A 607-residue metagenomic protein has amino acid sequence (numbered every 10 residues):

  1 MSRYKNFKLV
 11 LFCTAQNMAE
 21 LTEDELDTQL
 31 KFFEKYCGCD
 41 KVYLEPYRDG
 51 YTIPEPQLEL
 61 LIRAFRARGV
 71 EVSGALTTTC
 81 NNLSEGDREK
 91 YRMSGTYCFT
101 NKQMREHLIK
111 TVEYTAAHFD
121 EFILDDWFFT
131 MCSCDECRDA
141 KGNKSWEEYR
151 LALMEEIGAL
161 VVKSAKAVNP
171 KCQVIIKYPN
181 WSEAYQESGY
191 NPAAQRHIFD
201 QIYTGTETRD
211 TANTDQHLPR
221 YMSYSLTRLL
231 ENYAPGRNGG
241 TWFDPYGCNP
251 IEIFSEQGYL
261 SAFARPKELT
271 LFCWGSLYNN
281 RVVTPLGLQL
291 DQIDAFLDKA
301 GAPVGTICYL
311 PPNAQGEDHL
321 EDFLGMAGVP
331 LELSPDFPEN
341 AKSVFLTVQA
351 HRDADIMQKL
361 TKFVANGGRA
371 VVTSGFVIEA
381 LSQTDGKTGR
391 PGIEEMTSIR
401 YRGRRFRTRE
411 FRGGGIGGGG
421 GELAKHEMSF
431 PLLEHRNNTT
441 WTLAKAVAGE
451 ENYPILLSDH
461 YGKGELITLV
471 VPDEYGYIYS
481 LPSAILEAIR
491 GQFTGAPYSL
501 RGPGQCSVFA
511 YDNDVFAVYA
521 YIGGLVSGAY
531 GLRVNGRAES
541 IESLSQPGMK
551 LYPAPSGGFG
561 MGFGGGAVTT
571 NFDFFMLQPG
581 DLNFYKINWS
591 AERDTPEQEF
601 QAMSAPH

Functional and structural regions predicted by a protein language model:
S2, Q29-Y36, E55-G69, A116 (+3 more regions): Acidic (Asp/Glu)-rich catalytic clusters
N6-L26, E59-D120, C132-S133, E156-A159: Active-site-adjacent "subsite" loops/lids of carbohydrate-active enzymes
F12-E20, Y43-T52, K90-H107, G142-E155 (+6 more regions): The substrate-binding groove and active-site-proximal loops of carbohydrate-active enzymes, especially glycoside
M18-Y36, N101-T115, A184-Q195, S223 (+1 more regions): Short, acidic/polar
L21-K31, E321-A341, V348-H351: A short, well-structured beta->alpha microelement
D40, E45, E85, D120 (+10 more regions): Hydrophobic targeting/anchoring helices
P46-S84, N143-V168, H351: Aromatic-lined substrate-binding rim segments of carbohydrate-active enzymes
L331, P335, V348-H607: A conserved amphipathic helix/loop scaffold that creates a polar/acidic microenvironment used either to coordinate
